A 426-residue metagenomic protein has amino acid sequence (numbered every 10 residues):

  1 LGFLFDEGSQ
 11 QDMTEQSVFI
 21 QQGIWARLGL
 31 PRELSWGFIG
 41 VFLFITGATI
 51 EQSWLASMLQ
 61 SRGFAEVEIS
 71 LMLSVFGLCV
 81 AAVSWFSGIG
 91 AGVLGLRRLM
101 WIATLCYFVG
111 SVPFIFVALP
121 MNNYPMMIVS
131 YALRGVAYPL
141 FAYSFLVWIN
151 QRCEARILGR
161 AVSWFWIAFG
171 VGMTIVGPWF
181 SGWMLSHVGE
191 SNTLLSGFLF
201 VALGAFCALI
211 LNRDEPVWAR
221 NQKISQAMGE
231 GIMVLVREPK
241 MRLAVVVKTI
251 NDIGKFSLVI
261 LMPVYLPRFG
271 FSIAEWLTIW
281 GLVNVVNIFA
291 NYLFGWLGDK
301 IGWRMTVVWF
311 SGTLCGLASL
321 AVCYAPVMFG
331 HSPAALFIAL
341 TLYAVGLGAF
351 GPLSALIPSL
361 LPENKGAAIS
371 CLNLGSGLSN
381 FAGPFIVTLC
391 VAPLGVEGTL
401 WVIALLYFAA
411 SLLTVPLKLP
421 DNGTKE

Functional and structural regions predicted by a protein language model:
E15-P31, R213-V245: Juxtamembrane intracellular "pre-TM" segments in multi-pass secondary transporters
L28-G77, R242-V247, N251-F269: Helix-loop boundary and gating motifs at the non-cytosolic
G77-W85, T174-I175, N284-I288, Y292 (+1 more regions): Residue-level signature of mid-helix packing/kink "hotspots" within the transmembrane helices of 12-pass Major
S84-L96, L185, N291-W303, V391: Helix-to-loop junctions at the C-terminal end of transmembrane segments in multipass secondary transporters
V93-T104, K300-T313: Cytoplasmic membrane-interface "Motif A"-like loop-to-helix N-cap segments of 12-TM Major Facilitator Superfamily
L105-M121, T313-F329: C-terminal ends and interior cores of transmembrane alpha-helices in multi-pass membrane transporters/permeases
S130-A168: Cytoplasmic helix-loop-helix junction between adjacent transmembrane helices in 12-TM secondary transporters
N364-P393: A late C-terminal transmembrane helix in Major Facilitator Superfamily
